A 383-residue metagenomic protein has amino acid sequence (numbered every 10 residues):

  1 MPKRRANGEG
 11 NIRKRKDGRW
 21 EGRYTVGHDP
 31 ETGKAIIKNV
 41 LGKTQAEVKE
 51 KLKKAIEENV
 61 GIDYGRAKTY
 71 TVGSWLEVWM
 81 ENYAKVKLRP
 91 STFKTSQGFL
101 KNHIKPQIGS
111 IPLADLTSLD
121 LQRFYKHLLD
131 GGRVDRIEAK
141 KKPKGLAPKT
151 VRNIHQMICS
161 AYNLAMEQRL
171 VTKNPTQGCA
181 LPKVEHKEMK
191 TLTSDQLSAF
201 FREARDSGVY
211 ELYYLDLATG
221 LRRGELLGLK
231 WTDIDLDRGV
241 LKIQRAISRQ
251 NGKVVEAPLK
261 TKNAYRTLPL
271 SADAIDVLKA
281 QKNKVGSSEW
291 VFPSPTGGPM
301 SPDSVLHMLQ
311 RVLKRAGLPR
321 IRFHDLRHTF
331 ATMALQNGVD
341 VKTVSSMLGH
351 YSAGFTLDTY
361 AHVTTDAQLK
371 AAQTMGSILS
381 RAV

Functional and structural regions predicted by a protein language model:
M1-D17: Short N-terminal "domain-start" leader segments that mark the transition from disordered tails or signal peptides into
M1-P2, R202, R238, N251-K253 (+5 more regions): C-terminal secondary-structure termini that scaffold catalytic or DNA-interacting sites
R4-R5, R133-E138, K144, S198-Y210 (+5 more regions): Short, basic (Lys/Arg/His-rich) helix/loop patches that form interaction surfaces in the mid-to-C-terminal regions
R15-E21, T25-Q122, A280-E289, G297 (+1 more regions): N-terminal DNA-binding module of tyrosine recombinases/phage integrases
G22, L121, I158, Y162 (+6 more regions): Short, basic/aromatic-rich helical patch in the C-terminal catalytic core of site-specific tyrosine
V134-E138, K142-M157, A165-W231, D237 (+7 more regions): Basic, Lys/Arg- and aromatic-enriched nucleic-acid-binding interface segment
K183, T191, I247, I275 (+1 more regions): Catalytic-site neighborhood detector that most strongly recognizes the C-terminal catalytic loop/helix of tyrosine
D233-V240, P319-R320, V339-A361, L369: Short, polar N-cap/turn motifs at the start of nucleic acid-interacting alpha helices
